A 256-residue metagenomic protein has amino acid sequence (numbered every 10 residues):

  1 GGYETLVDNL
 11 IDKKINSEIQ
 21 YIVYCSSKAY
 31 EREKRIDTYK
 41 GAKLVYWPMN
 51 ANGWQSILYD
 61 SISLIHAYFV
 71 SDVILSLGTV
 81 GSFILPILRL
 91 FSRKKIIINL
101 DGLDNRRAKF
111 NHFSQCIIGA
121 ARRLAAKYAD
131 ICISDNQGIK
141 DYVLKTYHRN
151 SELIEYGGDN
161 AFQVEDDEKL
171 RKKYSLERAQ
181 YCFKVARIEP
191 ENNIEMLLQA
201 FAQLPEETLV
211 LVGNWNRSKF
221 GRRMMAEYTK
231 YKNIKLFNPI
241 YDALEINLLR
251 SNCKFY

Functional and structural regions predicted by a protein language model:
K13-N52, G138-T146, N216-R217: N-terminal strand-loop element at the rim of the active site of nucleotide-sugar-dependent glycosyltransferases
Y24-Y30, G158, V185, T208-R222 (+1 more regions): Glycosyltransferase donor-sugar binding loop
E31, Q55-D101: An aromatic- and histidine-rich active-site surface loop
I65-F69, L90, Q115-C132: Membrane-proximal helix-turn-helix segments that form the acceptor-binding/catalytic region of lipid-linked
K109, G157-Y174, R178-Q180: Acidic anion/phosphate-binding donor-loop and adjacent secondary structure in glycosyltransferase catalytic cores
I133, K173-N192, L198-V212: Conserved donor-binding/catalytic core segment of Leloir-type glycosyltransferases
I139-N160, Y174: Helix-loop-beta element that forms the nucleotide-linked donor phosphate-binding surface in glycosyltransferases
S251-Y256: Acidic donor-binding loop of glycosyltransferase active sites
